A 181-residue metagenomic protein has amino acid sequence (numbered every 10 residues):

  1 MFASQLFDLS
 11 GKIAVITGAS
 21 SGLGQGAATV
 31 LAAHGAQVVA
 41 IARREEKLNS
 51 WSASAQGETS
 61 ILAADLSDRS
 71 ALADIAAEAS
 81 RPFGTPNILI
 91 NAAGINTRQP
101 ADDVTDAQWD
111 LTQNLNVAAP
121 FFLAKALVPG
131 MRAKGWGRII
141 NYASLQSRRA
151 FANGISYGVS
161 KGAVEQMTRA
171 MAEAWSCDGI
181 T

Functional and structural regions predicted by a protein language model:
I13, S20-G22: Conserved glycine-rich cofactor-binding loop
H34-S50: Conserved glycine-rich Rossmann-like NAD(P)H-binding loop of the short-chain dehydrogenase/reductase
A63-D74, D106: The beta1-alpha1 cofactor-binding region of Rossmann-like NAD(H)/NADP(H)-dependent oxidoreductases
P100-A101, T105-D110, I139: Substrate-binding pocket helix/loop in short-chain dehydrogenase/reductase
A124, S160, T168: Active-site helix of classical SDR
P129, E173-A174: Alpha-helical segment proximal to the catalytic Tyr-Lys
S144: Residue(s) in the substrate-gating loop at a strand-loop-helix junction that position the organic substrate next
